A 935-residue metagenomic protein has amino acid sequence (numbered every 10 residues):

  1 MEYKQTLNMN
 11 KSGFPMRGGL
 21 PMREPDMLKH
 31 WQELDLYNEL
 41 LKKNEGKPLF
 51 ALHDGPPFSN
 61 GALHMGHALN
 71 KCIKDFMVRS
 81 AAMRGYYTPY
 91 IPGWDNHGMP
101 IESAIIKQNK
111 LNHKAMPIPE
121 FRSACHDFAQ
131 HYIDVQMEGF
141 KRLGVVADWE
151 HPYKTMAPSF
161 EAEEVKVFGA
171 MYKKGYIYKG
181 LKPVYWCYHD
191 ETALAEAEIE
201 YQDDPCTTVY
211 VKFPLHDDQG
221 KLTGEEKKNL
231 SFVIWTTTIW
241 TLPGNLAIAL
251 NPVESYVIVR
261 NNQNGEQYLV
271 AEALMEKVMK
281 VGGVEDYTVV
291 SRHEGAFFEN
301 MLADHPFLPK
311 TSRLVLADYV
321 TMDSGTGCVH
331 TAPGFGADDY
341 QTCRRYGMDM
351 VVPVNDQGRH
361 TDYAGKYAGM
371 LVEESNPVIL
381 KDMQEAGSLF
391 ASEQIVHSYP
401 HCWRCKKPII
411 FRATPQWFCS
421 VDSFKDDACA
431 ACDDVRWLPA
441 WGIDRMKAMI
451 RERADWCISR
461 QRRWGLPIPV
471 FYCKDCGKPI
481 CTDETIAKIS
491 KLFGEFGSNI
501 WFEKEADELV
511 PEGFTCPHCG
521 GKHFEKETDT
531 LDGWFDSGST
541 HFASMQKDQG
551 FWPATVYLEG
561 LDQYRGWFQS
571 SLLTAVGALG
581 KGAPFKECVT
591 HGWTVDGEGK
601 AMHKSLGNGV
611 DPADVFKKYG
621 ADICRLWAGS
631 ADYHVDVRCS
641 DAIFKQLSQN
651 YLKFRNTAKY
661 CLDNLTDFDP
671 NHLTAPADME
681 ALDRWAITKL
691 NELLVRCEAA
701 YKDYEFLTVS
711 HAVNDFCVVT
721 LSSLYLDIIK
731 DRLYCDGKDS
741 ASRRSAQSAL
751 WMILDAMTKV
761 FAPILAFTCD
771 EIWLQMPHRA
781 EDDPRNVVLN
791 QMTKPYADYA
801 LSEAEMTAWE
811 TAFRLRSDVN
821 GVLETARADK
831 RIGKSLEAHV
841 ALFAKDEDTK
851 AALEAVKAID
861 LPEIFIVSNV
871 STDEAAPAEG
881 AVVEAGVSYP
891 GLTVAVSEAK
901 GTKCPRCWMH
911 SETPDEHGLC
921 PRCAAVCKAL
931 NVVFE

Functional and structural regions predicted by a protein language model:
E2-L20, D26, H30-L34, I106-P243 (+14 more regions): Residue patterns forming the tRNA-binding/recognition surfaces of aminoacyl-tRNA synthetases and related DALR
K42-S103, I234-T241, V315-T342, Y346 (+3 more regions): N-terminal catalytic cores of NTP/NDP-binding nucleotidyl/phosphoryl-transfer enzymes
N44, P48-G55, G66-L69, I73 (+17 more regions): Secondary-structure capping and boundary motifs in well-ordered enzyme cores
D95, V184, Y188, L194-E200 (+7 more regions): Acidic, turn-prone loop/beta-hairpin segments
C187, C402, C473, C516-C519 (+2 more regions): Short cysteine-rich clusters marking metal-coordination/redox-active sites
E191, Q461, G477, G520 (+2 more regions): Cys/His-coordinated zinc-binding microdomains
L215, Y346-G358, R462-W464, I486-D636: Alpha-helical recognition segments enriched in aromatics with Gly/Pro capping that present substrate-recognition
A247, E254-C328, A337, Q341: Protease-associated
